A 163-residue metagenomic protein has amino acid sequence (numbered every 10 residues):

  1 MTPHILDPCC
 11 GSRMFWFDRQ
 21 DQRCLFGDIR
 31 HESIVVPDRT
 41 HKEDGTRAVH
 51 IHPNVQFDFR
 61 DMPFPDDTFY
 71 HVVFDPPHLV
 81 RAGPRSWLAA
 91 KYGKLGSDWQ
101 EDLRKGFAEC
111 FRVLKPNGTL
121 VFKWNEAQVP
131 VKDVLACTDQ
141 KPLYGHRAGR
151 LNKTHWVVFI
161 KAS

Functional and structural regions predicted by a protein language model:
M1-S163: Class I S-adenosyl-L-methionine-dependent methyltransferase catalytic core
